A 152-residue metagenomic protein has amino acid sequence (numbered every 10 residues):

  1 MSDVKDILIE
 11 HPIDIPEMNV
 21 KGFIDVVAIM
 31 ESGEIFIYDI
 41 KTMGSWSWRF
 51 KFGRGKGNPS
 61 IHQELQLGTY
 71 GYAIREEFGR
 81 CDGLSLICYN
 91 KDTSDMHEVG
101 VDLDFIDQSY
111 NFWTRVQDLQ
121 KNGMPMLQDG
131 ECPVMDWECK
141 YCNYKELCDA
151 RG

Functional and structural regions predicted by a protein language model:
M1-K56, F78-D82: Catalytic cores of nuclease domains that cleave nucleic-acid phosphodiester backbones
M18-N19, H62-Q66: Short, glycine/acidic-rich beta->alpha junctions
R54-E64: A short acidic, glycine-rich active-site loop that binds or catalyzes chemistry on phosphate/adenosine moieties
S60, T69, A73-G152: Metal-dependent nuclease catalytic regions and adjoining charged, substrate-binding loops involved in nucleic-acid end
